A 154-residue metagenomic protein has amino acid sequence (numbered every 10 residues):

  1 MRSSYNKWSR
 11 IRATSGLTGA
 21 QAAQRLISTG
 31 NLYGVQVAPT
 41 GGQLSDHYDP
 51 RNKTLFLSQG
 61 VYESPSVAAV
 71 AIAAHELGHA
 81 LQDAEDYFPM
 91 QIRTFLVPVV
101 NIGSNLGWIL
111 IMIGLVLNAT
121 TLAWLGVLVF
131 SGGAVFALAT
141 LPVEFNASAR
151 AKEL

Functional and structural regions predicted by a protein language model:
M1-N101, V135-L154: Polar-ligand-bearing catalytic/cofactor-coordination segments of membrane-embedded or membrane-tethered inner-membrane
A20, H79, W108, L115 (+1 more regions): Gly/Ser/Thr-rich helix-start
L96-A119, L154: Post-HExxH zinc-binding segment in Zn-dependent metallohydrolases
G107-L110, G132-F136: Membrane-embedded alpha-helical transmembrane segments of multi-pass integral membrane proteins
G114, V129, G133, K152-E153: A broadly conserved amphipathic alpha-helix scaffold signal in soluble, globular proteins
A119-V129: Hydrophobic alpha-helical transmembrane segments
